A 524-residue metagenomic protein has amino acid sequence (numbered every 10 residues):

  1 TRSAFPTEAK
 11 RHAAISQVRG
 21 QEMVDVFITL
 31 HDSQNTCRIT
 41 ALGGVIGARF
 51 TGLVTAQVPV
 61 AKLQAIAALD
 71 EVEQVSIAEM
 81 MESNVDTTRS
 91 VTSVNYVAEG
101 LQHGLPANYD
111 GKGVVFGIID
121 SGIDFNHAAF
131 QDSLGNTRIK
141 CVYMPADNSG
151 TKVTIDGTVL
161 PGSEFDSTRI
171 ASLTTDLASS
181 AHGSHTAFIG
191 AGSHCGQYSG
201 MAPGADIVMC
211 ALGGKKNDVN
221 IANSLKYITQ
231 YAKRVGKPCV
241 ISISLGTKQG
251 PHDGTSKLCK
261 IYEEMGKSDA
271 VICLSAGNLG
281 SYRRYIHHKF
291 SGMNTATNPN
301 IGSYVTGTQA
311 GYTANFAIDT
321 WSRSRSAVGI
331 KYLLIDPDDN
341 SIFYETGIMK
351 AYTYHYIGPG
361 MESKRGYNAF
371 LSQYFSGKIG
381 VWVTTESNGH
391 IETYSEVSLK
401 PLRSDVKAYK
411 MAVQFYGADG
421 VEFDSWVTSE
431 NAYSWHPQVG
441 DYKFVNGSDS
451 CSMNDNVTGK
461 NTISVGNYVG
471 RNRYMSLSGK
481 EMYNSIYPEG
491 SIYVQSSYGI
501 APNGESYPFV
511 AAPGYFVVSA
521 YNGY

Functional and structural regions predicted by a protein language model:
T1-P106, V115, A128, S303: Autoinhibitory N-terminal propeptides
D25, N300-K331, P401, Y409-N431: Hydrophobic beta-strand segments within beta-rich accessory/binding domains
I39-T40, F50-L69, F188-A191, S199-P203 (+3 more regions): Mobile, glycine-rich extracellular loop/lid and propeptide segments that shape or gate substrate/ligand access
L101-N220, G236-K237, D269-V271, R283-R284 (+6 more regions): Subtilisin-like serine protease catalytic core
A107, I123-S184, G200, D338-S434 (+1 more regions): Active-site core segment of subtilase-fold serine proteases
Y143-G162, K267, R283-E392, V445-N446 (+1 more regions): Extracellular S/T/G-rich loop segment that most often corresponds to the catalytic His/Ser-adjacent loop
A211, I228-D253, S275-A276, A412-G420: Short acidic, glycine-rich surface-loop motifs adjacent to enzyme active sites
K257-D269: Catalytic-core regions built around general acid/base machinery
